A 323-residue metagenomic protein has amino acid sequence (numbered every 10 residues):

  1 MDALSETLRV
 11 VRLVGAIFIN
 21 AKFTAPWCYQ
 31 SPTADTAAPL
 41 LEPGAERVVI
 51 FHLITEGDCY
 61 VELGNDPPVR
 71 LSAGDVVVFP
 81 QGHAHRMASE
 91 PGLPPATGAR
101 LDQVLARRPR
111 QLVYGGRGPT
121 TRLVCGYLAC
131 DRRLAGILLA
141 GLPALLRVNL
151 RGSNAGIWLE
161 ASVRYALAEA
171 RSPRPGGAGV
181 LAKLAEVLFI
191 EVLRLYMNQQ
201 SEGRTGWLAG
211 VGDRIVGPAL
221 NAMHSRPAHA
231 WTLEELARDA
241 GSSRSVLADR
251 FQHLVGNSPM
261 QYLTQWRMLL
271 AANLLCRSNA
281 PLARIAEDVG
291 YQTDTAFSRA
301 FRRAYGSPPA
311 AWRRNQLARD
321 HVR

Functional and structural regions predicted by a protein language model:
M1-Q30, T120-R122, G136-N154, V322: A short, N-terminal "cap"/entry segment at the start of jelly-roll beta-barrel domains of the cupin/DSBH fold
M1-V69, D75, R86-L112: Generic protein-terminus/edge-of-domain signal
D35, S201-T205, L254-V255: Short, Lys/Arg-enriched N-terminal segment that forms or immediately precedes the first helix of a structured domain
I54, M223-R226, L275: Short helix-to-turn junction characteristic of helix-turn-helix DNA-binding domains, especially the helix
S72-A73, P80: Residue-level recognition of short, solvent-exposed, well-ordered loop/turn junctions that link secondary-structure
E90-T121, R133-R147: Double-stranded beta-helix
V124-R147, R151-N221: An amphipathic alpha-helical interaction segment
V187, E191-M197, P218-L269, A286-N315: Basic/polar phosphate-binding segments, predominantly the helix-turn-helix DNA-binding elements of transcriptional
